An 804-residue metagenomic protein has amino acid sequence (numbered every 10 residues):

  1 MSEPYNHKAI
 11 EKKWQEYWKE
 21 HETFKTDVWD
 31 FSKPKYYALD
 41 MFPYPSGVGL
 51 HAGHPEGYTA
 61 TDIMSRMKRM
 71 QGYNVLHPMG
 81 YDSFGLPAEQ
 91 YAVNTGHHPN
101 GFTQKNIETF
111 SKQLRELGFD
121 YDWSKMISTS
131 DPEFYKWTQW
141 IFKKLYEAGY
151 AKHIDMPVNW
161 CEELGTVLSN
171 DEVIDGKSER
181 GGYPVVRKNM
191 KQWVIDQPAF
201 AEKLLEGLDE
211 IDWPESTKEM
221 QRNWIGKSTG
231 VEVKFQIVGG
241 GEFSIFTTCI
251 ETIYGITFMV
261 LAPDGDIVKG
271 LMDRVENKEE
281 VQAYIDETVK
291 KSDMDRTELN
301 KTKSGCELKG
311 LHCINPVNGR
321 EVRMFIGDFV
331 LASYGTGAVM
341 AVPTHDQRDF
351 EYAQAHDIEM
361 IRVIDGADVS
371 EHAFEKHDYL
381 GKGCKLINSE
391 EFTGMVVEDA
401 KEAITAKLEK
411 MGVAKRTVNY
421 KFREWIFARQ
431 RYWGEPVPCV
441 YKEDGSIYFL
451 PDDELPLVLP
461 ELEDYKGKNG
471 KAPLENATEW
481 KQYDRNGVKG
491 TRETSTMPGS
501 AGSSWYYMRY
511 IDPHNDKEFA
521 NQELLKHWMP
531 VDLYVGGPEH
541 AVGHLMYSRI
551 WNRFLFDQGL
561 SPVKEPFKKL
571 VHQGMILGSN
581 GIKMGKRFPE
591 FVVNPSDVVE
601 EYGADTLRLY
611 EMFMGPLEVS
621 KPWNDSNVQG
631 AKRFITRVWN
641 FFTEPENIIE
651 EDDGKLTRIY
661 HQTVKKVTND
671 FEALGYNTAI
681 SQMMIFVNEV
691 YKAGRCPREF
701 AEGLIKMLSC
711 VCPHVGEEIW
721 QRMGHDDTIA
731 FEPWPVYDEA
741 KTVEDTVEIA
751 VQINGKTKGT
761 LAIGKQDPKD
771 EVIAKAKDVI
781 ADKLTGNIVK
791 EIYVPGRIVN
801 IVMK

Functional and structural regions predicted by a protein language model:
M1, M41-L50, D122-I127, L331-V339 (+10 more regions): Glycine- and acidic
M1-L39, R69-P78, G101-T109, W213 (+2 more regions): Conserved oxyanion/phosphate-binding beta-strand-loop segments in alpha/beta enzyme cores
E3-Q15, T138-M360, D365, N469-E479 (+5 more regions): NTP-handling and nucleic-acid-processing catalytic cores
P4, K13, Y17-H21, N94-I250 (+9 more regions): Residue patterns forming the tRNA-binding/recognition surfaces of aminoacyl-tRNA synthetases and related DALR
D27-P99, T103, I127-I141, T247-T248 (+2 more regions): N-terminal catalytic cores of NTP/NDP-binding nucleotidyl/phosphoryl-transfer enzymes
D82, E147-C161, G335, R416-G445 (+5 more regions): Helix-rich, typically C-terminal accessory recognition domains appended to large enzymatic cores
F243-G265, W425, R431-W433, V437 (+4 more regions): Conserved phosphate/anionic-ligand binding catalytic regions in large, soluble enzymes, centered on
L311-V317, E321-Y334, L474-L617: Alpha-helical recognition segments enriched in aromatics with Gly/Pro capping that present substrate-recognition
